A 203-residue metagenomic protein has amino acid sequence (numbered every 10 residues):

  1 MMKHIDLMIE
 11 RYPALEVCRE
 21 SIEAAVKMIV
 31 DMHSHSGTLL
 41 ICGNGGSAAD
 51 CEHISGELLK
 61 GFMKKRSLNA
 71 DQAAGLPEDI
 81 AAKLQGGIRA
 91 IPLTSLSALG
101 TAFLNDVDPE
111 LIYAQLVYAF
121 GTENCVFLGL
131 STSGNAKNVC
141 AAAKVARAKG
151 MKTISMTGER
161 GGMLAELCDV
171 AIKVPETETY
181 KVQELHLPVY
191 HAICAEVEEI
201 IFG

Functional and structural regions predicted by a protein language model:
M1-V17: Generic N-terminal amphipathic, Lys/Arg-enriched alpha-helix
V17-H35: A short, well-structured juxtamembrane/interface segment
D31-F120: Glycine-rich, small/polar surface segments that engage phosphate groups of diverse ligands
S36-G37, N124, G150: Glycine-centered short loops/turns at secondary-structure junctions
A48-E52, E110, N135-A142, L164: Short glycine/serine/threonine-rich phosphate/pyrophosphate-binding segments that cradle anionic phosphate groups
A119, Y180-G203: A charged, well-structured terminal subsegment
S131, T157, I172-Y180: Short beta->alpha connector loops at strand-helix junctions that form conserved, small/polar/Pro-enriched
S155-C168: Short, glycine/polar-rich helix-capping loops at beta-to-alpha or helix-loop-helix junctions that flank or form
